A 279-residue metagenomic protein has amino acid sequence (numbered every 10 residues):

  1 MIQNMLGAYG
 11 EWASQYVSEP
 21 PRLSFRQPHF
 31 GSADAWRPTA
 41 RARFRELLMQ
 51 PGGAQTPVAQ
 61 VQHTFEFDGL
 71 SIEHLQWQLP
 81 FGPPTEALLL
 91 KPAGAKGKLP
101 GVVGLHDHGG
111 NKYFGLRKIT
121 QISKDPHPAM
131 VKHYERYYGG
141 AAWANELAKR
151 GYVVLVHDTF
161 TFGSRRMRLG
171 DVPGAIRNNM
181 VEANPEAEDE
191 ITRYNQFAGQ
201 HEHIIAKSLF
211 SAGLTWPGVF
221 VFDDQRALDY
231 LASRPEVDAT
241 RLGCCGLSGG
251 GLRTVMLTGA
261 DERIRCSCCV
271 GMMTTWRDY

Functional and structural regions predicted by a protein language model:
M1-S71, L79, G115, R150: N-terminal targeting or regulatory segments adjacent to alpha/beta-hydrolase or S9 domains
W36, A40, F44, W143 (+1 more regions): Alpha-helical packing segments of well-folded alpha/beta enzyme cores
L70-W77, P83-P92: Long, structured ligand/cofactor-binding scaffold of large enzymes
G82, E135-G139, D223, G246-L252: Short, glycine/acidic-rich beta->alpha junctions
G82-T85, P92-V102, H108-N111: Proline/glycine-enriched tight loop/beta-turn segments at coil->beta junctions that connect or precede beta-strands
E86, P100-V102, G151-V154, T240-G243 (+1 more regions): Beta-sheet entry/capping signal
G97, L105-F222, W276-Y279: Cap/lid segment of the alpha/beta-hydrolase catalytic domain
V219, R226-Y279: Primarily recognizes the serine-hydrolase "nucleophile elbow" in alpha/beta-hydrolase and SGNH/GDSL folds
